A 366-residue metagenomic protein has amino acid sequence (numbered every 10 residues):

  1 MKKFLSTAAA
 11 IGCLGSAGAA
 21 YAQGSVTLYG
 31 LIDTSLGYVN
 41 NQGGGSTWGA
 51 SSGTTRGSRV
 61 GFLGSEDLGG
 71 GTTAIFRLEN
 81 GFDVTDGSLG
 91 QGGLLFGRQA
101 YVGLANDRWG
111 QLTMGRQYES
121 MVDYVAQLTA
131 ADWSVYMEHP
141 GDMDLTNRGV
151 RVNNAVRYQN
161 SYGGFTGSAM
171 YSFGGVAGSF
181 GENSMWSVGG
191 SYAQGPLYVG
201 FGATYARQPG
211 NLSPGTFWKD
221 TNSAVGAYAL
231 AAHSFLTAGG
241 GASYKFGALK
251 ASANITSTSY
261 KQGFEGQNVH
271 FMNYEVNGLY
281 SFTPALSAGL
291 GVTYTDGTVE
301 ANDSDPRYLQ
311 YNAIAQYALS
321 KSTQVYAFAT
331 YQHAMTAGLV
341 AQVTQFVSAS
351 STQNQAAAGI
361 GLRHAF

Functional and structural regions predicted by a protein language model:
A17-A19: N-terminal signal peptide c-region/cleavage motif recognized by signal peptidases
Q23-Y38, W48-G174, E182-S184, S191-G202: Outer membrane beta-barrel
T27-Y29, T73-I75, Q111-T113, T166-S168 (+7 more regions): Residue-level detector of the transmembrane beta-barrel scaffold of outer-membrane proteins
T34-N40, N80-V84, Y118-S120, G164 (+8 more regions): Transmembrane beta-strands of outer-membrane beta-barrel pores
G45-W48, S88, D142-M143, G174-G175 (+4 more regions): Extracellular loop and loop/strand-boundary signature of outer-membrane beta-barrel proteins
G61-L63, Y101-L104, R157-Q159, G189-S191 (+4 more regions): Outer-membrane beta-barrel architecture
G189-N312, Y331: Detector for outer-membrane/organellar transmembrane beta-barrel domains, recognizing the amphipathic beta-strand
L319, T352-F366: Outer-membrane beta-barrel "beta-signal"
